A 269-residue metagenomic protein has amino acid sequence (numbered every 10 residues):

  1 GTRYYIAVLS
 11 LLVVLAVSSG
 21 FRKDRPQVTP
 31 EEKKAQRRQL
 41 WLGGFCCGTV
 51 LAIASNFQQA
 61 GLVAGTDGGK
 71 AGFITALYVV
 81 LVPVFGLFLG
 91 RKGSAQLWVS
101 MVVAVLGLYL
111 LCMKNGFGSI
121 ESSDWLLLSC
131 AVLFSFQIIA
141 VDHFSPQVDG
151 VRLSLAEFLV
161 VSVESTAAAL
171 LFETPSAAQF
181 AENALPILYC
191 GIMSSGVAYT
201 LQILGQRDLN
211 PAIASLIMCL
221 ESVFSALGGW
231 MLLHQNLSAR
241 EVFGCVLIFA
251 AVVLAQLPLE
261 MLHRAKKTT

Functional and structural regions predicted by a protein language model:
G1, C46-T49, I53-Q59, G116-H143 (+2 more regions): Glycine-/small-residue-enriched transmembrane alpha-helix faces in small-molecule transporters and effluxers
G1-V17, L42, L97-V103, S122-S129 (+1 more regions): Hydrophobic alpha-helical transmembrane segments of multi-pass integral membrane proteins, especially transporters
T2, A71-L77, V141-S162, S195-M231: Helix-helix packing/entry segments at the starts of transmembrane helices
S10-L15, Y78-V99, V223-F243: C-terminal transmembrane-helix exit sites in multi-pass transporters
L11, G93-M113, F134, S165 (+3 more regions): Hydrophobic transmembrane alpha-helices of multi-pass small-molecule transport proteins
S19-I74, L110, G191-L209: Specific transmembrane alpha-helical segments of multi-pass solute transporters/efflux pumps, especially DMT/EamA
G48, A52-N56, V79-V84, Y109 (+6 more regions): Hydrophobic/small/kink-forming positions within alpha-helical transmembrane segments of polytopic membrane proteins
A60-A64, Y109-S122, A169-P186, W230 (+1 more regions): Membrane-interface helix termini and inter-helical loops of multi-pass transporters
